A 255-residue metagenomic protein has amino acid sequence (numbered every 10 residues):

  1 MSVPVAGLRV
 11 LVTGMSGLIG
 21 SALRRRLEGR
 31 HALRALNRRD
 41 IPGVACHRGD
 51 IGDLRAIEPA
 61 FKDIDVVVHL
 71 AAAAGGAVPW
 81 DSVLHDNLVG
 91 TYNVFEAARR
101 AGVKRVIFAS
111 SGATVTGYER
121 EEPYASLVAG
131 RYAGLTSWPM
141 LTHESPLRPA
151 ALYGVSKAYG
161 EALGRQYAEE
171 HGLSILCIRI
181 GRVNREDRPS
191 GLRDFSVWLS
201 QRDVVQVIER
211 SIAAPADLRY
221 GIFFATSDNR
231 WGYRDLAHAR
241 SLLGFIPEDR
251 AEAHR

Functional and structural regions predicted by a protein language model:
L8-E28: N-terminal Rossmann NAD(P)H-binding glycine-rich loop of SDR-like oxidoreductase domains
R48-D86, A97: NAD(P)H-binding glycine-rich loop region in Rossmannoid oxidoreductase-like domains and their noncatalytic homologs
G52, S82-G90, A101, V155-A158 (+1 more regions): Glycine-rich NAD(P)-binding loop of the Rossmann-fold in SDR/ketoreductase-type enzymes
L88-V94, S156-G164, V204: Conserved catalytic Lys-bearing alpha helix of Rossmann-like short-chain dehydrogenase/reductases
N93-A150: Conserved Rossmann-fold NAD(P)-dependent oxidoreductase catalytic core, especially the SDR/UDP-sugar
A151, E161-E186: Conserved beta-loop-beta element that borders a ligand/cofactor-binding pocket
E169, R179-D187, W198-Y220, D228: Alpha-helical substrate-binding/gating segment
Y220-I246: Conserved C-terminal active-site "lid" loop/helix of NAD(P)H-dependent oxidoreductases that clamps the redox cofactor
